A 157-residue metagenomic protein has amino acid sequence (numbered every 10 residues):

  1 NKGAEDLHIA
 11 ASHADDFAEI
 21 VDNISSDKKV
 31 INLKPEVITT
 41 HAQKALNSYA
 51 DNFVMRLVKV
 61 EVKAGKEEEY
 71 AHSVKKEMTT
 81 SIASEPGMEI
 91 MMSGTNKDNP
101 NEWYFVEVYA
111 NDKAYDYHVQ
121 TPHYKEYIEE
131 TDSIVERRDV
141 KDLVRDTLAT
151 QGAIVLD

Functional and structural regions predicted by a protein language model:
N1, K34-V37, V62-A64, N111 (+1 more regions): Non-catalytic surface loops within mature trypsin-like serine protease
N1-I9, N52-E61, I90-Q120, K141: Short, well-ordered beta-strand segments in beta-rich or mixed alpha/beta enzyme and ligand-binding folds
K2-A4, D16, S25, M78-I82 (+1 more regions): Short loop/beta submotifs within extracellular cysteine-rich repeat domains
A10, D22, S26, K75 (+3 more regions): Sec-exported extracytoplasmic/periplasmic mature domains
H13-F17, A64-I90, H123-I128: Short amphipathic alpha-helical segments
D16-F53, I90-N101, E126-D157: Glycine-rich beta-strand-turn "strand-cap" elements at beta-sheet edges
L46-A71, D157: Amphipathic, soluble alpha/beta structural segments
